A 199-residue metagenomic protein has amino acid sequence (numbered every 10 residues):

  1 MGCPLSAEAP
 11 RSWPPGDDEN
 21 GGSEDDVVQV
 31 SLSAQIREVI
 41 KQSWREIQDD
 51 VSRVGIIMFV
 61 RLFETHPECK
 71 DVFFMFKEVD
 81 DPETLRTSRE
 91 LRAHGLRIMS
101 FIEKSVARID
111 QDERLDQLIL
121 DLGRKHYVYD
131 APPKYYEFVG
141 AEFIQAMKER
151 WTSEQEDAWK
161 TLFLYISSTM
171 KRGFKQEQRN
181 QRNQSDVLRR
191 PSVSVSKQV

Functional and structural regions predicted by a protein language model:
G2-V199: Globin-like tetrapyrrole-binding proteins
